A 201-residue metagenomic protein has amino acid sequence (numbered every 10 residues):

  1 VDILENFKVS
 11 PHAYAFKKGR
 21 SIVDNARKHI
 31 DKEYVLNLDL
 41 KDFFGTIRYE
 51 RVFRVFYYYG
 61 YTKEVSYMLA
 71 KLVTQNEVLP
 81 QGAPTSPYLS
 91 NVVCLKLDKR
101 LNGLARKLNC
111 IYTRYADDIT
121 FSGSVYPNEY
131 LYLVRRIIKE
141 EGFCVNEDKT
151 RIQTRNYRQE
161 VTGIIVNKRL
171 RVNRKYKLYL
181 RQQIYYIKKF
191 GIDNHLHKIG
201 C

Functional and structural regions predicted by a protein language model:
V1-Y34, L38, F43-E64, M68-A83 (+3 more regions): Right-hand nucleic-acid polymerase module
N37-K41, G82, S86, L108-G123: Catalytic palm active-site di-aspartate
